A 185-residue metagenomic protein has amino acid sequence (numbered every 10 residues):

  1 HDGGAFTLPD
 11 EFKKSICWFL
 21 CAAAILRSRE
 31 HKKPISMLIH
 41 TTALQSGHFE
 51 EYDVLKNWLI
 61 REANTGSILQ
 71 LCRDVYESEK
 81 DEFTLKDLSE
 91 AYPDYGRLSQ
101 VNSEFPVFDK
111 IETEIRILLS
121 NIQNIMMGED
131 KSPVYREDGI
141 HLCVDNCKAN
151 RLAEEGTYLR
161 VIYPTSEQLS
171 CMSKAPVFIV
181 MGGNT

Functional and structural regions predicted by a protein language model:
H1, W18-L26, E30: Inter-lobe coupling linker of SF2 helicases/translocases
H1-P9: N-terminal switch/interaction subdomains of large nucleotide-dependent motors and GTPases
D10-W18: Short, surface-exposed polybasic-aromatic patches that bind anionic ligands, especially phosphate groups
E11, I25, R29-S173: Conserved C-terminal RecA-like helicase domain
V180-T185: C-terminal accessory regions
